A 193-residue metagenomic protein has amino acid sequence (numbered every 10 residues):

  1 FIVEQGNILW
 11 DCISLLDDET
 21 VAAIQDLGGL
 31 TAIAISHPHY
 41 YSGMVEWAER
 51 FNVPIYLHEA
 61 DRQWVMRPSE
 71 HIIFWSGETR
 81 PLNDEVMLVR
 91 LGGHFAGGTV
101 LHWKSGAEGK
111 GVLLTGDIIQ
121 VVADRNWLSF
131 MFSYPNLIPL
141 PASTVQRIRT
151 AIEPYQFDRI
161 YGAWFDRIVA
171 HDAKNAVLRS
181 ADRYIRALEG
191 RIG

Functional and structural regions predicted by a protein language model:
F1-V3, A23-I24: Internal, non-catalytic "lid/hinge" segments that mediate substrate recognition, gating, inter-domain movement
N7-L16, T31, V53, Q63 (+1 more regions): Metallo-beta-lactamase
D18-D84, R179, R183: Active-site HxH/HxHxD metal-binding segment of metal-dependent hydrolases
